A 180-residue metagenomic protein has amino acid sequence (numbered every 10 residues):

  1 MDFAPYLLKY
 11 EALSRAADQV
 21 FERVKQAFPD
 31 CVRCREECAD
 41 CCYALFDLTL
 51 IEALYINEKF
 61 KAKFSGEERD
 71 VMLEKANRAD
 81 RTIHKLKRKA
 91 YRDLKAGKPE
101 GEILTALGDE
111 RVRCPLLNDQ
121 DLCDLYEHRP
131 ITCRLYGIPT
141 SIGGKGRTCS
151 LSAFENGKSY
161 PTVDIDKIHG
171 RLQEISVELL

Functional and structural regions predicted by a protein language model:
M1-L180: Short loop/turn segments that flank or connect secondary-structure elements
